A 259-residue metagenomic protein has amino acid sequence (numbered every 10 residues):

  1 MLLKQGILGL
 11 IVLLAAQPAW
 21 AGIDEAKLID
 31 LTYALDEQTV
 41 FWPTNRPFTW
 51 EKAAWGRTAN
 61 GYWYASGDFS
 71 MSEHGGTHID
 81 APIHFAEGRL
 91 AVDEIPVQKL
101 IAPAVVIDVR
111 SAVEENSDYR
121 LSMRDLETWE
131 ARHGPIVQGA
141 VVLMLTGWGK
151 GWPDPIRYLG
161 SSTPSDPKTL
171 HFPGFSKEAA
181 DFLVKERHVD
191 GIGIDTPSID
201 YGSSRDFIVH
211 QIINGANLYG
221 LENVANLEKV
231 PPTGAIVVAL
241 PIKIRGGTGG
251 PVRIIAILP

Functional and structural regions predicted by a protein language model:
M1-I7: Bacterial N-terminal signal peptides that target proteins for export
I7-L8, A19: Generic short amphipathic/hydrophobic targeting helices enriched at N-termini, encompassing Sec-type signal peptides
L10-L13: Hydrophobic alpha-helical segments of integral membrane proteins
W20-P259: Active-/binding-site microenvironments in catalytic and ligand-binding cores
